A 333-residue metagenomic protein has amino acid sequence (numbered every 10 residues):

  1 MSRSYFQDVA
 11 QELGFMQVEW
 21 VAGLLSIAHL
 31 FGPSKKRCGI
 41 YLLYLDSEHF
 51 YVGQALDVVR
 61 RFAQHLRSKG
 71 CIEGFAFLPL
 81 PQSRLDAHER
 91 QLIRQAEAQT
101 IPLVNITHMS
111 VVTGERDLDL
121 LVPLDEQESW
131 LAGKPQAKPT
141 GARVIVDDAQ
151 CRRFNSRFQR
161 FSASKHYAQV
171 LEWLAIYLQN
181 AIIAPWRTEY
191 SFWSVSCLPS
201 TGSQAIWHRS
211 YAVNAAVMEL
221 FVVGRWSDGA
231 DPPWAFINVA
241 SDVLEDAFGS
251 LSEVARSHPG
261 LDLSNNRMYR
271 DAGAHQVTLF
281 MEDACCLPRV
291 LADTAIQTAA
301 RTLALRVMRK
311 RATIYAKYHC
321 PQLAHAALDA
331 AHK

Functional and structural regions predicted by a protein language model:
M1-C38, L56-V59, L66-K333: Boundary/linker segments flanking structured domains
Y41-L43, H49-A55: GIY-YIG nuclease signature motif recognition
L45-S47, V104-N105: Short glycine-enriched loop/turn motifs at secondary-structure junctions
D46-H49, K69-C71: Short glycine/proline-enriched coil/turn segments at helix->beta-strand junctions
V52, R61-F62: Short helix/loop capping segments that flank catalytic or ligand/cofactor-binding pockets
